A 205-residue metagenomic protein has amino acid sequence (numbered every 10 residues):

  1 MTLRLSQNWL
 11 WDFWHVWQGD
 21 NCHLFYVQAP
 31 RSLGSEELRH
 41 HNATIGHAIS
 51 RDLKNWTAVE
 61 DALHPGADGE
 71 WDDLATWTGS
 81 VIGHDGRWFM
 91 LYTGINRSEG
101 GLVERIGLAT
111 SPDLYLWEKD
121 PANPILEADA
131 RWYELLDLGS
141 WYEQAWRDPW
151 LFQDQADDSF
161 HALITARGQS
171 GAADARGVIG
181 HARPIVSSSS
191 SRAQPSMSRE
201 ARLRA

Functional and structural regions predicted by a protein language model:
M1-A205: Carbohydrate-active catalytic/glycan-binding domains of CAZyme proteins, especially the secreted or lumenal ectodomains
